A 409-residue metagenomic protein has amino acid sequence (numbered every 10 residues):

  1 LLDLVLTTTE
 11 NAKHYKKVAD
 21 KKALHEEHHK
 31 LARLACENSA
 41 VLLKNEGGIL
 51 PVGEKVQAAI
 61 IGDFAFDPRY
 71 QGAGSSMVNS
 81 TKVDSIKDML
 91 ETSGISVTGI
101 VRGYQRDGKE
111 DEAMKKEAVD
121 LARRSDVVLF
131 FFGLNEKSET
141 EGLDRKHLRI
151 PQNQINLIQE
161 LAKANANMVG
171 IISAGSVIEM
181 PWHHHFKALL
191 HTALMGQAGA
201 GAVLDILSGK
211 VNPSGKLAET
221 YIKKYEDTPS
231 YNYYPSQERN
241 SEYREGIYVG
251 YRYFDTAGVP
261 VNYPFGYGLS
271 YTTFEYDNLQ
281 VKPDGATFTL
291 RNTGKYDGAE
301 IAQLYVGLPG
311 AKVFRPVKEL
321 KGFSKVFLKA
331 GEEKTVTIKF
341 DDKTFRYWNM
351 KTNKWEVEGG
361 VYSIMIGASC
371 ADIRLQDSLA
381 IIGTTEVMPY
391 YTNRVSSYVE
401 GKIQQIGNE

Functional and structural regions predicted by a protein language model:
L1-H14, D20: Long, well-ordered, tryptophan-enriched scaffold segments
K17-E27: Short His/Asp/Glu-rich catalytic/ion-coordination signatures at enzyme active sites or charged loops
K22, K30-E409: C-terminal non-catalytic regions of proteins with extracellular/luminal or membrane-system context
